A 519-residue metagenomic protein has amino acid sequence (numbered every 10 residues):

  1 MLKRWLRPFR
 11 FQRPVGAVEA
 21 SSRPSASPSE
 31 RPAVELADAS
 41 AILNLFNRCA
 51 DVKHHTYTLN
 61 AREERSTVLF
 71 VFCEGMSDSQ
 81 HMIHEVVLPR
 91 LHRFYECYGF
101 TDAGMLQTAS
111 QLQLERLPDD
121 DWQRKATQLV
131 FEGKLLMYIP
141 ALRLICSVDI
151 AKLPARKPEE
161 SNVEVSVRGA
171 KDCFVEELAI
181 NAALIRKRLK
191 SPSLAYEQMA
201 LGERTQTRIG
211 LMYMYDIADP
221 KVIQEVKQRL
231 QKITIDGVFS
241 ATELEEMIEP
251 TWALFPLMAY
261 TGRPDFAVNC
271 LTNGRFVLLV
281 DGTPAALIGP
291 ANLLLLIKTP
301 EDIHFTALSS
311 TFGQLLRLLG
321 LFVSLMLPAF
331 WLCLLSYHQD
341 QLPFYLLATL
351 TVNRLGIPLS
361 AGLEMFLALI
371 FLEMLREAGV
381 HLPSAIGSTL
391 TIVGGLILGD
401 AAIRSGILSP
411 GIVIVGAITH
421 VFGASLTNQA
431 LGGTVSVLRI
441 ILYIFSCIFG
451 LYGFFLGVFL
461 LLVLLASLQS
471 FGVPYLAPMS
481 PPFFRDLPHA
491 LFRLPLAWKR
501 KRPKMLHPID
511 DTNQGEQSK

Functional and structural regions predicted by a protein language model:
M1-M326, F344, L465-K519: Membrane-embedded alpha-helical signal segments
S324, F330-C333, P343-K519: Generic detector of multi-pass transmembrane helix bundles and their immediately adjacent loops in polytopic membrane
